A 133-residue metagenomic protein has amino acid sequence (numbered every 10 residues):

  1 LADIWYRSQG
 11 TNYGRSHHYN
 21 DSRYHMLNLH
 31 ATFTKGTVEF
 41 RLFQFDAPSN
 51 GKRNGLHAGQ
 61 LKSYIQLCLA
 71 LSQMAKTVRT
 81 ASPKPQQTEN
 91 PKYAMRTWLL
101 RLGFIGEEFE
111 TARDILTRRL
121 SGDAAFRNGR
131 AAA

Functional and structural regions predicted by a protein language model:
L1-A133: C-terminal accessory/tail domains of diverse enzymes
